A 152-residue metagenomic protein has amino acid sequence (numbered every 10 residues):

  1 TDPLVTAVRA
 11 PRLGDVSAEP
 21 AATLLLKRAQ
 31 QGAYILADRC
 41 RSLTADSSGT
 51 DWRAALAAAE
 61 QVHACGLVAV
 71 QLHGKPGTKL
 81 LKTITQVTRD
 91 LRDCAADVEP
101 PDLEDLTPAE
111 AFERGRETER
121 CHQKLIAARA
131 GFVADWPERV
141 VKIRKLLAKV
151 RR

Functional and structural regions predicted by a protein language model:
T1-R152: Cationic, histidine-enriched alpha-helical/coil surfaces that engage anionic ligands
